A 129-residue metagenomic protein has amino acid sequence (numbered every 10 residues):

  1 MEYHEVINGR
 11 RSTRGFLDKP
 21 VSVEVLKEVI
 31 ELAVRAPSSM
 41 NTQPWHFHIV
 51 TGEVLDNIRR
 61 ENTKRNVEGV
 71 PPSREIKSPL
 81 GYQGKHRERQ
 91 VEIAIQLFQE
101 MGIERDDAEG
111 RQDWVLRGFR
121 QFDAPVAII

Functional and structural regions predicted by a protein language model:
M1-I129: Acidic, surface-exposed loops and disordered segments
